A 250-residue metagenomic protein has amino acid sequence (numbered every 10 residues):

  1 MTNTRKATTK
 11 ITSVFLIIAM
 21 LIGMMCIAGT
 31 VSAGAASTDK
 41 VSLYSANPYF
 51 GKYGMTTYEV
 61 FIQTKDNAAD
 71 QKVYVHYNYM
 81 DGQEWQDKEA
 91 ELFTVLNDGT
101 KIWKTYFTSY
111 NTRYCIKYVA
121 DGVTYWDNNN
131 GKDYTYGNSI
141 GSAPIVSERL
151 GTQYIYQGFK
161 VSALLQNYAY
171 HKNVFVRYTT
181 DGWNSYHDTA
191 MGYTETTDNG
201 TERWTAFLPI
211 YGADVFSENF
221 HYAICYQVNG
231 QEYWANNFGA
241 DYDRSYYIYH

Functional and structural regions predicted by a protein language model:
N3-L16: Bacterial N-terminal signal peptides that target proteins for export
T8, C26-I27, V31: Alpha-helical hydrophobic membrane-insertion segments
L16, M20-M25: Hydrophobic core
G29-H250: Glycan-association/targeting regions that enable binding to alpha-glucans and other polysaccharides
